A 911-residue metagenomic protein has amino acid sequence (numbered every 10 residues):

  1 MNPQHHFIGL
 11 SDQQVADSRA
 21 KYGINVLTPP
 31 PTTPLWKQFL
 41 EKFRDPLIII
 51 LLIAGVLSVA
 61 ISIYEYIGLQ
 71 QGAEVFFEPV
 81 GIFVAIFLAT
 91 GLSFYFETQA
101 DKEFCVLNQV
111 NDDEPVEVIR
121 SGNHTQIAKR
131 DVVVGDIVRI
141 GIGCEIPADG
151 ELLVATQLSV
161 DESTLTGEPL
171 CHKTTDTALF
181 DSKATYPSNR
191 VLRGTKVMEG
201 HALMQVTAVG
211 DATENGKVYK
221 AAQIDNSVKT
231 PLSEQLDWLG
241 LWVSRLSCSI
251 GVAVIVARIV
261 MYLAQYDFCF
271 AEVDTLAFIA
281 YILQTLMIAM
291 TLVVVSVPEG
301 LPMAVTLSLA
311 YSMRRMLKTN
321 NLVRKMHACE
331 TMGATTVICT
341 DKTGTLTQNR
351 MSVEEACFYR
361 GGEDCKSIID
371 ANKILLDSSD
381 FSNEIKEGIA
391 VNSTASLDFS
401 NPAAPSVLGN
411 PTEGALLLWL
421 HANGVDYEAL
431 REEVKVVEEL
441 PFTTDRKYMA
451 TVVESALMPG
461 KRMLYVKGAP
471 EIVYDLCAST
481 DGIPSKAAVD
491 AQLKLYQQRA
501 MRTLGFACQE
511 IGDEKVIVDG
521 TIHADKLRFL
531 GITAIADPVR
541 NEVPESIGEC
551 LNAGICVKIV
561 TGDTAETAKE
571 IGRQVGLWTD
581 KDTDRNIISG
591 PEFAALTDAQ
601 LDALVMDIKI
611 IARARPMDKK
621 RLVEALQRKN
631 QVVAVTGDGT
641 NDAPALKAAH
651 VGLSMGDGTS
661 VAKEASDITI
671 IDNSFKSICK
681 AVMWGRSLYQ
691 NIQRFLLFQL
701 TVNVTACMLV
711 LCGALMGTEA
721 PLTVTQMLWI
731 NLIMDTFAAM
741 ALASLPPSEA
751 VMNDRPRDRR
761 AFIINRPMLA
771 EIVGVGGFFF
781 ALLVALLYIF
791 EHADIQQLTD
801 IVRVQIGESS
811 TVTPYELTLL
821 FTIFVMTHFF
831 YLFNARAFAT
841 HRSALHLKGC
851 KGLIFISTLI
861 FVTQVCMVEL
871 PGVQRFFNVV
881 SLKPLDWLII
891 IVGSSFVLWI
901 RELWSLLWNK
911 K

Functional and structural regions predicted by a protein language model:
M1-P756, A761-I764, F821, F838-K911: Conserved cytosolic headpiece of P-type ATPases
P470, Y474, V773, G777-F778: Glycine-rich phosphate-binding loop plus the immediately following alpha-helix
N630, V682, R686, A781-A793 (+1 more regions): Alpha-helix capping/termination and helix-coil
V702-A706, G774-L783: Core segments of transmembrane alpha-helices that mediate helix-helix packing or line hydrophobic substrate/ligand
A714-T723, I789-Y815: Helix-coil boundary and interhelical linker segments in multi-pass alpha-helical membrane proteins
M734, Y815-L832: Generic alpha-helical transmembrane segments
R759-G777, G807-L819: Membrane-water interface at loop-to-transmembrane-helix junctions
F778-A793, Q864-R875: Alpha-helical transmembrane segments and their membrane-interface junctions in multi-pass membrane proteins
